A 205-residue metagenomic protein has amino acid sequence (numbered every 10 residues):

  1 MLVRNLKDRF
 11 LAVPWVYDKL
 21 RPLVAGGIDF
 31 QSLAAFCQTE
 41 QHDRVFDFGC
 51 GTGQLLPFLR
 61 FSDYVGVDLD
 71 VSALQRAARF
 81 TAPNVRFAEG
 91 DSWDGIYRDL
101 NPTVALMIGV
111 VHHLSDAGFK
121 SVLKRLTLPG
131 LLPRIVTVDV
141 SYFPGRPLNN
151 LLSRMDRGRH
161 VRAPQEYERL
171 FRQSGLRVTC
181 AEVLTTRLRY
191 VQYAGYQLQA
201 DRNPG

Functional and structural regions predicted by a protein language model:
M1-Y97, L114-S121, R125, P133-G205: Class I (Rossmann-like) S-adenosyl-L-methionine-dependent methyltransferase catalytic domain, capturing the SAM-binding
L106: A conserved beta-strand element that flanks and buttresses the S-adenosyl-L-methionine
V110: Hydrophobic adenine-recognition pocket in adenosine-nucleotide-binding enzymes
G130: Glycine-rich S-adenosyl-L-methionine
